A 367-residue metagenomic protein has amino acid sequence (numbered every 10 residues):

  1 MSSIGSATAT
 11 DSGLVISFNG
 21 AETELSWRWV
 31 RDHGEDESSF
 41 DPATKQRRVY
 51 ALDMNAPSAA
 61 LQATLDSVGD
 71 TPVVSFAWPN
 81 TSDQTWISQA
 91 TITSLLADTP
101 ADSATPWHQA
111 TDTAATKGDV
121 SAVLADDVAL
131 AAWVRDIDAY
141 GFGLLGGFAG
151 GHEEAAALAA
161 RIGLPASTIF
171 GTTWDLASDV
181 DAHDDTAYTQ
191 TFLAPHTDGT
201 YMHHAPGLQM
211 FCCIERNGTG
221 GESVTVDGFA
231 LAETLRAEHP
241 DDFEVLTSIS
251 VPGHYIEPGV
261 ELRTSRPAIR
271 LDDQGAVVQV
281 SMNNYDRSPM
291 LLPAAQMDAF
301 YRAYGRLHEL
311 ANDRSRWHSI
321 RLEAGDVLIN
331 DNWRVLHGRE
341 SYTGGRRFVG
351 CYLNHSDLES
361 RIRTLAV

Functional and structural regions predicted by a protein language model:
M1-V123: Motif-centric detector for short Cys/His coordination patterns
A104-F142, G147-I329, W333-V367: Active-site environment of non-heme Fe oxygenases that use a 2-His-1-carboxylate facial triad
